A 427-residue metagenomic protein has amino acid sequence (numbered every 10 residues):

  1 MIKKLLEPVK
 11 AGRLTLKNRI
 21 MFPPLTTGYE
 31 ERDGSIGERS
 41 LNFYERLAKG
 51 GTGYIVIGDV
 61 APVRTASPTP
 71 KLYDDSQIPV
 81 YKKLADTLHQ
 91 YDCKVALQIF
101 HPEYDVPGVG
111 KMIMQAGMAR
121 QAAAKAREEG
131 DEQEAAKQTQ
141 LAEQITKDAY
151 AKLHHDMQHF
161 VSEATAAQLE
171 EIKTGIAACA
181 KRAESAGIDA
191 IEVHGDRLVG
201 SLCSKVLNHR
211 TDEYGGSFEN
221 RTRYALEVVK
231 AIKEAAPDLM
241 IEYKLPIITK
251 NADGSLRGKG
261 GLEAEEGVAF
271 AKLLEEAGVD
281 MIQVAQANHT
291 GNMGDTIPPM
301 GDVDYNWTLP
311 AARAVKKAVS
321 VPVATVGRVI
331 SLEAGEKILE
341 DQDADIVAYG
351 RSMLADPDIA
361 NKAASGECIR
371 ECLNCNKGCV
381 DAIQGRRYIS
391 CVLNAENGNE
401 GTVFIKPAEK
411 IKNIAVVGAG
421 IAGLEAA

Functional and structural regions predicted by a protein language model:
M1-V417, I421-A427: Flavin-dependent oxidoreductase catalytic cores
